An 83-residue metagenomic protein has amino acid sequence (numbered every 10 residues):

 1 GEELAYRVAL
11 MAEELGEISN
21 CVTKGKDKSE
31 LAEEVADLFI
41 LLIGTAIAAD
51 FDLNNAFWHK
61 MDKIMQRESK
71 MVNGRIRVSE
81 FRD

Functional and structural regions predicted by a protein language model:
G1-V35, F39-D83: Flexible "arm" and connector segments at domain edges
